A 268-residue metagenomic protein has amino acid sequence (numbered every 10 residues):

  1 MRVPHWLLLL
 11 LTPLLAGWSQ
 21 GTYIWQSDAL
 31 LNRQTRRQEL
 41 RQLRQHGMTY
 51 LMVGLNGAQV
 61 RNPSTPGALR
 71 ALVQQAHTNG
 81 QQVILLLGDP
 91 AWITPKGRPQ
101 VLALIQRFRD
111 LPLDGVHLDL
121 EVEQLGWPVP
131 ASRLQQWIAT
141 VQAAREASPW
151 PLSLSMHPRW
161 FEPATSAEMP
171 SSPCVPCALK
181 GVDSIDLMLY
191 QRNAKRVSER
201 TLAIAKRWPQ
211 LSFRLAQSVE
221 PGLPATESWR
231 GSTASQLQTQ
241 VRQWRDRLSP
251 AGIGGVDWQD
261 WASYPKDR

Functional and structural regions predicted by a protein language model:
L15-L43, G54, L87-D89, L154-P158 (+1 more regions): Boundary/entry segment of secreted carbohydrate-active catalytic domains
Q26, Q82-W92, I138-P170, S212-P221: Aromatic-lined carbohydrate-recognition surfaces of secreted/lumenal glycan-active proteins
A29-R44, K96-R109, T165-A178, V197 (+1 more regions): Short, acidic/polar
T35-Q59, L111-V116: Catalytic domains of carbohydrate-active enzymes, especially glycoside hydrolases
V53, D114, L120-G126, P170-S198: Aromatic- and acid-rich polysaccharide-binding/catalytic face of secreted or lumenal carbohydrate-active enzymes
V53, G57-L87, W127-L154: Aromatic-lined substrate-binding rim segments of carbohydrate-active enzymes
L55, L104-L134, G255-W258: Active-site groove signature of glycoside hydrolases
Y190-A194, R214-R268: Substrate-binding cleft of secreted/luminal carbohydrate-active enzymes
